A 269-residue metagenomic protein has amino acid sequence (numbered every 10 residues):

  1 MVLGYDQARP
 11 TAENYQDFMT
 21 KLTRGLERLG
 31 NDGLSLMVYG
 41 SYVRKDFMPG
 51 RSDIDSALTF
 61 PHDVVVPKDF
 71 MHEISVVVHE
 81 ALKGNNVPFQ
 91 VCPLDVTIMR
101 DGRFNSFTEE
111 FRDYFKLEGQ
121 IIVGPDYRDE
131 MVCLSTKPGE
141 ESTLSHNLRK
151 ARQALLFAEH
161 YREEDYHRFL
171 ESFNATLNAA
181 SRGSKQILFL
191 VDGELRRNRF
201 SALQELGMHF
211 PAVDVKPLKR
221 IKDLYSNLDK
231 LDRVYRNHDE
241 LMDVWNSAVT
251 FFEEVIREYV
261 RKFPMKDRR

Functional and structural regions predicted by a protein language model:
M1-D17, K68, H72-L177, R257 (+1 more regions): Conserved NTP/Mg2+-binding pocket subregion across the NTase superfamily
M1-M37, R269: Helical scaffold of the NTase/Pol beta-like nucleotidyltransferase catalytic core
M19-E27, S75-H79, L203, G207: Generic solvent-exposed, charged/amphipathic alpha-helical segments that serve as macromolecular interface scaffolds
T23-I54, L58-V64: Active-site nucleotide-donor binding segment shared across nucleotidyl transfer reactions
K45-M48, D101-T108, N227-K230: Short, solvent-exposed polar/charged micro-motifs at secondary-structure junctions
V64, S75, H79-K83, S184 (+1 more regions): Hydrophobic/aromatic-lined pockets within catalytic cores
V66-M71, R236-D239: Short, flexible/disordered intra-domain loops and linkers
E130-R269: Conserved nucleotidyltransferase catalytic core and NTase-mimicking acidic/glycine-rich helix/loop elements in nucleic
